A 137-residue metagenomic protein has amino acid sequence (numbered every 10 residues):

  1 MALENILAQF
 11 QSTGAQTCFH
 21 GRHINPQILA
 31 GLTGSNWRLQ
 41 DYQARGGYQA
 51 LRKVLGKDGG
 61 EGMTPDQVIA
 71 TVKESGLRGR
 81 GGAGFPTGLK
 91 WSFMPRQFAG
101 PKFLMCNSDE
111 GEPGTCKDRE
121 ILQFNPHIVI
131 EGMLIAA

Functional and structural regions predicted by a protein language model:
M1-A137: Feature of Fe-S/electron-transfer and energy-metabolism proteins that preferentially highlights extended coupling
